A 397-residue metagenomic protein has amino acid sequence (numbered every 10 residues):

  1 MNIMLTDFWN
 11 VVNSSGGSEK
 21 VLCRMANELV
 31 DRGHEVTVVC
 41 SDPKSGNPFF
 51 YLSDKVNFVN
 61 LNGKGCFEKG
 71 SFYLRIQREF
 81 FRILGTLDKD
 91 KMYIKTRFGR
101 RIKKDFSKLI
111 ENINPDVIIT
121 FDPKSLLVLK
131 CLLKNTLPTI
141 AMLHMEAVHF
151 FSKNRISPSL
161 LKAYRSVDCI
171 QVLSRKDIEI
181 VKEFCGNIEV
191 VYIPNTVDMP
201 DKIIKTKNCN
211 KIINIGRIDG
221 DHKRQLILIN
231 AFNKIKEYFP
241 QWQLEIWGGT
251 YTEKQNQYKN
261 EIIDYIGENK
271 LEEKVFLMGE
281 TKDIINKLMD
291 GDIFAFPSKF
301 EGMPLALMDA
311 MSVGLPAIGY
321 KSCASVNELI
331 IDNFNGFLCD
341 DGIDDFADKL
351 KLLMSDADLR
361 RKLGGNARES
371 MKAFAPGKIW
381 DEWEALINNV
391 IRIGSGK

Functional and structural regions predicted by a protein language model:
M4-T6, K205-K223, I229-F232, E245: Conserved donor-binding/catalytic core segment of Leloir-type glycosyltransferases
G16-R24, D219-E237, L244, Q257: A conserved mid-protein helix/loop that constitutes part of the nucleotide-sugar donor-binding site
S45-Y51, E245-E272: Short, structured helix-loop element that forms part of the nucleotide-activated donor/catalytic region
V59, I140-H144, R165-K202: Donor nucleotide-sugar binding/catalytic pocket of nucleotide-sugar-dependent glycosyltransferases
G267, D345, L352, L359-A373 (+2 more regions): A short, well-ordered alpha-helix in the C-terminal region of glycosyltransferases
E280, K299: Aromatic "clamp/platform" in nucleotide-sugar-dependent glycosyltransferases that forms part of the donor/acceptor
P316-Y320: Short hydrophobic beta-strand element within catalytic cores of glycosyltransferases and related nucleotide-activated
K321, I331-D344, L352-A357, K372: Conserved acidic donor-binding segment of nucleotide-sugar-dependent glycosyltransferases
